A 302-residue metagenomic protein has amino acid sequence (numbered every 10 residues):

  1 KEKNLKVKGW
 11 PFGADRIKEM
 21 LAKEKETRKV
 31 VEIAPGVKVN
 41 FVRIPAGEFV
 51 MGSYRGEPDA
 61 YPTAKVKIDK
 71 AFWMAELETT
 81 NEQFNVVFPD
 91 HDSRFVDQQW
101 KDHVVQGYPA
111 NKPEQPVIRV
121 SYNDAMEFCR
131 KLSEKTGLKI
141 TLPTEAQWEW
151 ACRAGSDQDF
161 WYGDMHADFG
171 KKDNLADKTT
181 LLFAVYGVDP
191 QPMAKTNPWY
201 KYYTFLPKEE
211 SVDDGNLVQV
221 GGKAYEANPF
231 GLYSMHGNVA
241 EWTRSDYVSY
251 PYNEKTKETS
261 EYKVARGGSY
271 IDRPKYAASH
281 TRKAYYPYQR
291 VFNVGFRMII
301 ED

Functional and structural regions predicted by a protein language model:
K1-V31: N-terminal pre-domain segments of enzymes
T27-E32, Y54, D59-T63, L206-K208 (+1 more regions): Short, P/G- and charge-enriched loop/turn segments at secondary-structure junctions
V31-D97, V120-N123, G237, D302: A short glycine-rich, aromatic-capped structural motif
V50, R55, Y108-N111, V120-T281 (+1 more regions): Functional-site microenvironments in short loops/helix caps that host divalent-cation chemistry
A60-K67, V104-Y108, T256: Short, flexible, solvent-exposed loop/turn segments with mixed acidic/basic and small polar residues
W73, N111-P116: Second-shell loop/turn segments in exported
V96-N111: Feature responds to low-complexity, polar/acidic, surface-exposed segments characteristic of secreted/exported proteins
F292-D302: Short, structured beta-strand segments at or near domain termini in extracellular proteins/domains
